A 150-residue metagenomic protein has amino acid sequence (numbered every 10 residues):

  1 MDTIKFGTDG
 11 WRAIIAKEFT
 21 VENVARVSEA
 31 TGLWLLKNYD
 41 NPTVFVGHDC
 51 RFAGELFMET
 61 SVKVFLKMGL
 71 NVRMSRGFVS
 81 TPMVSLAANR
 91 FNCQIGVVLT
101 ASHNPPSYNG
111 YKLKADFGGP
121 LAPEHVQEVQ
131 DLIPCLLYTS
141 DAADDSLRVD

Functional and structural regions predicted by a protein language model:
M1, N109-S140: Gly/Ser/Thr-enriched, mixed-charge loops and adjacent short helices that form phosphate/oxyanion-binding elements
M1-K67, I95: An N-terminal, well-structured beta->alpha segment
I15, F19, F52, V72-S75 (+2 more regions): Alpha-helix capping and helix-loop boundary segments enriched in small/acidic/polar residues
R26, A30-L33, M83-L86, E128-L132: Alpha-helical scaffold segments in soluble metabolic enzymes
F45-Y108: N-terminal small/polar loop signature for handling phosphorylated ligands or for N-terminal nucleophile
Y138-D150: Single conserved hydrophobic/aromatic residue that forms the stacking wall/gate of nucleotide- or nucleobase-binding
